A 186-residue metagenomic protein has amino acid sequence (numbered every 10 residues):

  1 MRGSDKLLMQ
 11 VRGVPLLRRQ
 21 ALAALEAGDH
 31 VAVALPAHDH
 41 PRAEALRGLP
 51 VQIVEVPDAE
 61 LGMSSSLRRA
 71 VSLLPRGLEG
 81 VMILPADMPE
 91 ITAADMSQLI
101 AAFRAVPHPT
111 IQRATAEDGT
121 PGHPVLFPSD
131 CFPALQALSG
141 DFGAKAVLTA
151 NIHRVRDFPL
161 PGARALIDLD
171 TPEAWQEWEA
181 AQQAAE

Functional and structural regions predicted by a protein language model:
M1-P121, H153-L160: Nucleotide and nucleotide-moiety/phosphate-recognizing core
D5-K6, Q136-L138: Short, solvent-exposed loop/turn segments at secondary-structure boundaries
A70, D130-L135: Short beta-strand and adjoining strand-loop segment in the mid-core of the Rossmann-like NAD(P)-dependent dehydrogenase
H123, L135-Q136: A general boundary/transition motif marking the beginning of the first structured unit of a protein
H123-F127, I167-D170: Short glycine- and hydrophobic/aromatic-rich loop-to-beta-strand nucleating segment in the catalytic cores
P133, S139-E186: Conserved alpha/beta core of the MobA/IspD/sugar-nucleotide pyrophosphorylase nucleotidyltransferase superfamily
